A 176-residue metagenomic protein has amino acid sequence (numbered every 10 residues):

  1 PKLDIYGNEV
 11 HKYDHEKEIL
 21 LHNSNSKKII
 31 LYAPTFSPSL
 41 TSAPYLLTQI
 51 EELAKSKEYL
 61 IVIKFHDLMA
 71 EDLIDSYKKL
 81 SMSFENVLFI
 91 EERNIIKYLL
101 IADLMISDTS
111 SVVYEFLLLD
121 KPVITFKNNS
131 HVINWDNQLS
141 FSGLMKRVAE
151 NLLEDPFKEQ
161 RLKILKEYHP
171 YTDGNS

Functional and structural regions predicted by a protein language model:
P1-L40, Q160-R161: A nucleotide-sugar donor-handling region in carbohydrate enzymes
H15-E18, I29, A33, S107 (+4 more regions): Catalytic cores of nucleotide-enabled group-transfer and carboxylate-activating enzymes in metabolic and assembly-line
I29, L60, D103-L104: Structural motif
A43-Y59: Short hydrophobic signal-anchor/transmembrane segments that target glycosyltransferases and glycosylation machinery
S56-I90: Catalytic donor nucleotide-activated moiety binding site of glycosyltransferases and closely related
E92-W135: A donor-sugar binding/catalytic signature common to diverse glycosyltransferases and related nucleotide-sugar
L139-S176: C-terminal amphipathic helix plus adjacent low-complexity, charged tail appended to glycosyltransferase catalytic
